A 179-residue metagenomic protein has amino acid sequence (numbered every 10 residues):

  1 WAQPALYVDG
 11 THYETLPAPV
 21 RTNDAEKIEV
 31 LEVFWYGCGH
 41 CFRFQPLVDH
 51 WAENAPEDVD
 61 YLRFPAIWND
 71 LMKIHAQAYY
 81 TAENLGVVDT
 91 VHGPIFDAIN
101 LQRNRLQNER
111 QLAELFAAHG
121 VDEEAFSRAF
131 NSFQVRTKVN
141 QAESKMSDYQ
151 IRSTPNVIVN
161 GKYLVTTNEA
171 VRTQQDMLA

Functional and structural regions predicted by a protein language model:
W1-K73: Extracytoplasmic thiol/disulfide redox context detector
D9-H12, Q102, F126: Glycine-rich, flexible loop/turn motifs
I28, G39-F42, N69-K73, A82-D89 (+3 more regions): Soluble non-cytosolic domains of exported or imported proteins
F34-G37, V48, A52-A55, A82-G86 (+6 more regions): Sec/Tat-exported extracytoplasmic proteins
Q45-A52, H75-Y79, H92, E109 (+5 more regions): Extracytoplasmic/secreted envelope proteins and their assembly/folding machinery, especially bacterial periplasmic
P56-L85, D89-A117: Structural microenvironment flanking redox-active thiols in thiol-disulfide oxidoreductases
A118-A179: C-terminal cap of thioredoxin/glutaredoxin-like
